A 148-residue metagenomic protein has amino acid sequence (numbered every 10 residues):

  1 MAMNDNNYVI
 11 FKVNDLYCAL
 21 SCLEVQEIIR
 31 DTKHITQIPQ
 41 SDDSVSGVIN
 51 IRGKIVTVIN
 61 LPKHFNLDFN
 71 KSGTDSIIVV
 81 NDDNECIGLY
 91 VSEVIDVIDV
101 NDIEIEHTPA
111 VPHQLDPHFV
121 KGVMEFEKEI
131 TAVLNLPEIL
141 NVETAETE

Functional and structural regions predicted by a protein language model:
M1-E148: An acidic, low-aromatic, low-complexity terminal/linker signal
